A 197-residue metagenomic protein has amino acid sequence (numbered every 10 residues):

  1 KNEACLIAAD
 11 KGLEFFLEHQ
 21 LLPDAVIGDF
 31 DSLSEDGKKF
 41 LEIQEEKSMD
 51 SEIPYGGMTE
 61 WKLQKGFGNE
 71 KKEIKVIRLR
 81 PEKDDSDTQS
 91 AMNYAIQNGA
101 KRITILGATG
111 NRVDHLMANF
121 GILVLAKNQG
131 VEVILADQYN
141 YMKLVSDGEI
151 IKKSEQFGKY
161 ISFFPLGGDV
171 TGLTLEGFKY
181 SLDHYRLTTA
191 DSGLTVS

Functional and structural regions predicted by a protein language model:
N2-I7, K11-W61, G66-N128: Acidic/Gly/His-enriched mid-domain segments of enzyme catalytic cores or analogous surface patches that mediate
K11, P81, Q138-N140, G168: Residues that form or immediately flank small-molecule/cofactor binding pockets and catalytic motifs
K38-K39, A91, N98, M117 (+4 more regions): Charge-rich, low-complexity amphipathic helices in intrinsically disordered tails/linkers adjacent to domains
K101, V131, K159-I161: Generic beta-strand structural signal
L125-M142: Short, acidic/small-residue loops that bind anionic groups at enzyme active sites
N140, V145-S197: Long, charged alpha-helical interface segments
